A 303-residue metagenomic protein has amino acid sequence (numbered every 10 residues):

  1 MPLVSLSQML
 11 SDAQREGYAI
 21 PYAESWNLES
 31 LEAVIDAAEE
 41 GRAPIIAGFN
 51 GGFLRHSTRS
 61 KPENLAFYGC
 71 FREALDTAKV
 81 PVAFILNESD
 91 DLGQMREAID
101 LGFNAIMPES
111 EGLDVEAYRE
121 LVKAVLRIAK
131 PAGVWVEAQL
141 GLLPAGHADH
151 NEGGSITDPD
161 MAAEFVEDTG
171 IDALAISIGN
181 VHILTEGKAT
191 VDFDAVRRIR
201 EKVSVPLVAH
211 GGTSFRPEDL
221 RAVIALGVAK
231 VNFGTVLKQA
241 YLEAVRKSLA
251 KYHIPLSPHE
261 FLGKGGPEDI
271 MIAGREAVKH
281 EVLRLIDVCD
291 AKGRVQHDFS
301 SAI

Functional and structural regions predicted by a protein language model:
M1: Conserved oxyanion/phosphate-binding beta-strand-loop segments in alpha/beta enzyme cores
V4-E16, W26-R55, P62-K79, S89-V205 (+4 more regions): Alpha/beta enzyme core
Y18-W26, T58-R59, D269, A273: A short N-terminal beta->alpha junction/helix N-cap motif
A209-G211: Thr-Gly-centered strand-to-loop micro-motif
G227-E260, E268: A hydrophobic, small-residue-rich beta->alpha segment in the mid-to-C-terminal subdomain of diverse proteins
A250-I303: Extended, intrinsically disordered, low-complexity segments
